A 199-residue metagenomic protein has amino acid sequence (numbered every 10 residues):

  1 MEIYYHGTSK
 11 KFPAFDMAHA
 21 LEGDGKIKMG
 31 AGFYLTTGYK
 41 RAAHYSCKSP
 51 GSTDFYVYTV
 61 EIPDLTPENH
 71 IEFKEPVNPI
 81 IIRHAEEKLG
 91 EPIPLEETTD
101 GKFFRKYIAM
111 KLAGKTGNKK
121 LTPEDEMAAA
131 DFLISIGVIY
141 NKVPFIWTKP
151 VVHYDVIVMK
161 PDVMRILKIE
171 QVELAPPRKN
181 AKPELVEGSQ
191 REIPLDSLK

Functional and structural regions predicted by a protein language model:
M1-M29, S46-K199: Active-site and NAD+-binding cores of ADP-ribose-processing enzymes
A31-F33: Glycine-rich phosphate-binding loop of ATP-grasp-fold ATP-dependent ligases
T36-H44: Extracellular glycan-interaction surfaces
